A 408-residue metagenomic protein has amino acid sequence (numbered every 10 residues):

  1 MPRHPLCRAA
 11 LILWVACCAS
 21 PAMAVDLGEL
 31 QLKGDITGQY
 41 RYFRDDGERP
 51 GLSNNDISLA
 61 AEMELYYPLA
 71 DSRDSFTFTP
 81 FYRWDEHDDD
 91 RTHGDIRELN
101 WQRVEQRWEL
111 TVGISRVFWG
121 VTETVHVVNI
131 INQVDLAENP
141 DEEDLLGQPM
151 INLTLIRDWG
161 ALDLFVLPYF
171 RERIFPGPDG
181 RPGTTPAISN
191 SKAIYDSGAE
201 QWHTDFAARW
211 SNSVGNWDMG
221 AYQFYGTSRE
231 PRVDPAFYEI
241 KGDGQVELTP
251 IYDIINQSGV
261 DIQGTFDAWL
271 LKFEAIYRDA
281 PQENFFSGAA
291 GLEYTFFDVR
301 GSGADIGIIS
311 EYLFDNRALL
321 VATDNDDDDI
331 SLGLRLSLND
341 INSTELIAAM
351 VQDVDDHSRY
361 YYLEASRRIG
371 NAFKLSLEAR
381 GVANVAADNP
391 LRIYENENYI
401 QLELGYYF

Functional and structural regions predicted by a protein language model:
A24-L32, Y67-S75, V104-T111, W159-A161 (+4 more regions): Short loop/turn motifs that connect adjacent beta-strands in outer-membrane beta-barrel proteins
G34-I36, F76-P80, V112, L153 (+10 more regions): Membrane-embedded beta-strand positions of outer-membrane beta-barrel proteins
I36-D46, S75-E86, R97, V134-D135 (+4 more regions): Transmembrane beta-strand segments that form the barrel wall of outer-membrane beta-barrel proteins
S53-L59, T92-R97, Q106, L145-P149 (+9 more regions): Residues that define the transmembrane beta-barrel architecture of outer-membrane proteins
Y66-P182, G215, N384: Outer membrane beta-barrel
R181-N284: Surface-exposed beta-loop-beta
A268-D353: Detector for outer-membrane/organellar transmembrane beta-barrel domains, recognizing the amphipathic beta-strand
L292, Y394-F408: Outer-membrane beta-barrel "beta-signal"
